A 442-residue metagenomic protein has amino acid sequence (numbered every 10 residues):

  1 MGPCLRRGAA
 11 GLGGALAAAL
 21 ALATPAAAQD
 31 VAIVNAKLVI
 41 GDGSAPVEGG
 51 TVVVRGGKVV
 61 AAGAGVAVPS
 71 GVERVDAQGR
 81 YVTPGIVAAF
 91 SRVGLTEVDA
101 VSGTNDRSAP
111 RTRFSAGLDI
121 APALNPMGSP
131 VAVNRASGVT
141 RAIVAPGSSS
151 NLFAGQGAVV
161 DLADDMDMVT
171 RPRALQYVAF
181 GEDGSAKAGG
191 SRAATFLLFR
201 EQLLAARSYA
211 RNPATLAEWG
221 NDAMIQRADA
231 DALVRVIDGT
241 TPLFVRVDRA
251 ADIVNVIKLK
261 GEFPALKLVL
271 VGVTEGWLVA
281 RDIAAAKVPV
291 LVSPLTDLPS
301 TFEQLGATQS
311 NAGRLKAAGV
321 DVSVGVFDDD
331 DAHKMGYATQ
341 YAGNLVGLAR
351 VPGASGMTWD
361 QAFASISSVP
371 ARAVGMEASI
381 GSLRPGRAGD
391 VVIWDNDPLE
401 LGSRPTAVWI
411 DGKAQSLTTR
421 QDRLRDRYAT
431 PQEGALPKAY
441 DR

Functional and structural regions predicted by a protein language model:
G11-A23: Bacterial N-terminal signal peptides
V31-I33, V68-P122: Replace "His-x-His-based motif
A36, I40, A45-G50, R372 (+1 more regions): C-terminal cap of metal-dependent C-N hydrolases
A36, V52, G57, G79 (+9 more regions): Divalent metal-coordination and catalytic microenvironments
L38, D42-T83: Histidine-rich, glycine-flanked metal-binding segment
V98-D99, N105-R111, A116-G117, P242 (+4 more regions): His/Asp/Glu-enriched, well-ordered alpha-helical/loop segment that forms or immediately abuts the divalent-metal
P130, R135-K267, R404, A439-D441: Polyanionic/metal-chelating signatures
K260-K267, A284-L291, G319-D321: Glycine-enriched alpha-helix->loop->beta-strand junction motifs that scaffold or abut catalytic
